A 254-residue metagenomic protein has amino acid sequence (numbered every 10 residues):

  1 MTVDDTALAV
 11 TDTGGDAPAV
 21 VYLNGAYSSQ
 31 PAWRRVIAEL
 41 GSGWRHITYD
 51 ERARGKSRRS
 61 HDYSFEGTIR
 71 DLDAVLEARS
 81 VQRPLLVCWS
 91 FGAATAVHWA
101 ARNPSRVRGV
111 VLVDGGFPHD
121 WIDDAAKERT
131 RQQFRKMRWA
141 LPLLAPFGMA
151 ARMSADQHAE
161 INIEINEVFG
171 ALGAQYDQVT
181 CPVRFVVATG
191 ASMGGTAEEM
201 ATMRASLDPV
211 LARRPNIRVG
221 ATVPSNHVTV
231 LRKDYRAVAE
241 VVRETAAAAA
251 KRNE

Functional and structural regions predicted by a protein language model:
T6-R58: Conserved HGGG/HGGXW glycine-rich cap/lid loop of the alpha/beta-hydrolase fold
A38, I47-V87: Active-site loop/oxyanion-hole signature of alpha/beta-hydrolase fold enzymes
E51-R54, G115, A188-G190, P224: Active-site loop/turn elements of alpha/beta-hydrolase fold enzymes, especially the short glycine-/histidine-rich
Q82-W121: Conserved hydrolase catalytic core segment
G116-F117, W121-A145: A catalytic-pocket lid/entrance helix-loop region that shapes and gates access to the active site across common
A145-V183, V187-T196: Hydrophobic, aromatic-rich cap/lid helix
A191-S225, R232-D234: Conserved loop-alpha-helix segment in the C-terminal half of the alpha/beta-hydrolase fold that carries the catalytic
V230-E244: Post-His helix in hydrolase/transferase enzymes
